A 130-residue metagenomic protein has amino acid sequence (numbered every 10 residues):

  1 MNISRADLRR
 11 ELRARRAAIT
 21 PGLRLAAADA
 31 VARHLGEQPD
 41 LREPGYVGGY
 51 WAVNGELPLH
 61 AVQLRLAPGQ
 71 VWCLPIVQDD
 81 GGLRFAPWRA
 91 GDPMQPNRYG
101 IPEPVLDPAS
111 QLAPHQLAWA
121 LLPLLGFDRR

Functional and structural regions predicted by a protein language model:
M1-Q116: N-terminal active-site beta-alpha-beta segment that forms phosphate/nucleotide-binding and substrate-recognition loops
S110, H115-R130: A glycine-rich beta-strand to alpha-helix segment that forms a phosphate/ribose-binding loop at ligand/cofactor sites
